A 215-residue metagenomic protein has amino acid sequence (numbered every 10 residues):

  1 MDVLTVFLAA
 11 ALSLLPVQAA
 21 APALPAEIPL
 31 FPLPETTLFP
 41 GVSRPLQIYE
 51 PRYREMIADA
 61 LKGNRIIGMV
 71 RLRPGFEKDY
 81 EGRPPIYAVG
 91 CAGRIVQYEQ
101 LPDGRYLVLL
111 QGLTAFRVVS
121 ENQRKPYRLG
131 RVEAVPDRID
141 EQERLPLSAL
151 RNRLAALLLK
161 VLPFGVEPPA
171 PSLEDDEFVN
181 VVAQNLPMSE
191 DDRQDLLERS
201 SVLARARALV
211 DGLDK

Functional and structural regions predicted by a protein language model:
D2-L15: Bacterial N-terminal signal peptides
A19-K215: N-terminal low-complexity, acidic/polar interaction/targeting segments
